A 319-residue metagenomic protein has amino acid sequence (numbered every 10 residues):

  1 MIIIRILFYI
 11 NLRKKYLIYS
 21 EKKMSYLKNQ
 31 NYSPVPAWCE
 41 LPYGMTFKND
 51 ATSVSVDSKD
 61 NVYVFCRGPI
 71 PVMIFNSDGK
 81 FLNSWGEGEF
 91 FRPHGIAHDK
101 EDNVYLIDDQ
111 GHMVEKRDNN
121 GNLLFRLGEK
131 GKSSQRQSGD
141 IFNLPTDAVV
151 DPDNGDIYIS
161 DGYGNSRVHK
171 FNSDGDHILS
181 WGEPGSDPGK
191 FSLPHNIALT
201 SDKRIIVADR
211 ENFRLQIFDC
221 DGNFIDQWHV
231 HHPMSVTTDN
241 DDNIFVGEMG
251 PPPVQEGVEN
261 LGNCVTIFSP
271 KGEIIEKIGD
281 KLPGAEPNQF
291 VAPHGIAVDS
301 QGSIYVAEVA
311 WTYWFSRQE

Functional and structural regions predicted by a protein language model:
I3-K23: Short, Lys/Arg-enriched N-terminal segments with co-localized hydrophobic residues within the first ~10-30 amino acids
E21-E319: Eukaryotic scaffold repeat domains enriched in small/polar residues
